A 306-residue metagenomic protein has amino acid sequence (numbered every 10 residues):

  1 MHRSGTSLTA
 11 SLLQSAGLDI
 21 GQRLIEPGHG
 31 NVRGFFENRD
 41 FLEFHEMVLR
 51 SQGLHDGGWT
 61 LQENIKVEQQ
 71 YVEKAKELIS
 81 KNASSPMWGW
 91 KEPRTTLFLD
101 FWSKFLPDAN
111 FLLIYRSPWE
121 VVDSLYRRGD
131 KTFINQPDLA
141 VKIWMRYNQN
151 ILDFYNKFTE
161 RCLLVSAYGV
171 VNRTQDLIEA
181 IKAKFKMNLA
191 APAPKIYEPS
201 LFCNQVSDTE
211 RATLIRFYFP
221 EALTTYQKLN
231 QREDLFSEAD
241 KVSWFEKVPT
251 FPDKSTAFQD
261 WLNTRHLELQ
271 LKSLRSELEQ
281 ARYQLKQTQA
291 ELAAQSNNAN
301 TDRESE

Functional and structural regions predicted by a protein language model:
M1-V72, C203: PAPS-dependent sulfotransferase catalytic core
P27-H29, V170, I196-Y197: Positions that flank functional sites
V32-F35, L99-D100, R173-L177, L201-Q205: Short, solvent-exposed polar/charged micro-motifs at secondary-structure junctions
F44-M47, K74-N82, S124, Y147 (+8 more regions): Residues that form generic nucleotide/phosphate-binding pockets
H45-V48, F133-I143, E210-F219: A polyampholytic, Gly/Pro-enriched intrinsically disordered region
L54, V72-A191: PAPS-dependent sulfotransferase catalytic domain
G57-A75, F158, Y226-A239: Electropositive, surface-exposed helix/loop patches at the edges of structured domains that serve as adaptable
A183-E304: PAPS-dependent sulfotransferases, especially Golgi type II membrane carbohydrate sulfotransferases
